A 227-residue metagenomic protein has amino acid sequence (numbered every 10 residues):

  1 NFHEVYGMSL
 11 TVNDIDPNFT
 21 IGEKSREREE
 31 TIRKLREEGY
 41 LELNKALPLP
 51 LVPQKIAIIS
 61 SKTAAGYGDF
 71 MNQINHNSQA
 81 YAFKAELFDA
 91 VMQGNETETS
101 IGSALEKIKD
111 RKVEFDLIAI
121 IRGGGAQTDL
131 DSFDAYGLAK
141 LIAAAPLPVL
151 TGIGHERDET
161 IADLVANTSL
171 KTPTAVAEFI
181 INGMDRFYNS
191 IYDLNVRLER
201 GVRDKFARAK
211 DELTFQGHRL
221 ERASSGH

Functional and structural regions predicted by a protein language model:
N1-Y6, L47-L51: Short, charge-rich binding segments
F2-E4, K62-A64, H155-E156: Short glycine-enriched loops at secondary-structure junctions
F2-R26: OB-fold/S1-family single-stranded nucleic acid-binding modules
I15-P17, A90-M92, G123-G124, H155-D158 (+1 more regions): Short, ordered loop/turn segments at secondary-structure junctions
F19-E23, K62, G66, Q93-T97 (+6 more regions): Catalytic cores of large soluble enzymes that bind and process phosphate-bearing ligands
I21, S25, K84-E86, Y136-E156 (+2 more regions): Short, acidic/small-residue loops that bind anionic groups at enzyme active sites
E27-D129, D134-A145: Phosphate-binding glycine-rich loops and their immediate beta-loop-alpha structural context
H155-H227: Charged, elongated alpha-helical interaction scaffolds
